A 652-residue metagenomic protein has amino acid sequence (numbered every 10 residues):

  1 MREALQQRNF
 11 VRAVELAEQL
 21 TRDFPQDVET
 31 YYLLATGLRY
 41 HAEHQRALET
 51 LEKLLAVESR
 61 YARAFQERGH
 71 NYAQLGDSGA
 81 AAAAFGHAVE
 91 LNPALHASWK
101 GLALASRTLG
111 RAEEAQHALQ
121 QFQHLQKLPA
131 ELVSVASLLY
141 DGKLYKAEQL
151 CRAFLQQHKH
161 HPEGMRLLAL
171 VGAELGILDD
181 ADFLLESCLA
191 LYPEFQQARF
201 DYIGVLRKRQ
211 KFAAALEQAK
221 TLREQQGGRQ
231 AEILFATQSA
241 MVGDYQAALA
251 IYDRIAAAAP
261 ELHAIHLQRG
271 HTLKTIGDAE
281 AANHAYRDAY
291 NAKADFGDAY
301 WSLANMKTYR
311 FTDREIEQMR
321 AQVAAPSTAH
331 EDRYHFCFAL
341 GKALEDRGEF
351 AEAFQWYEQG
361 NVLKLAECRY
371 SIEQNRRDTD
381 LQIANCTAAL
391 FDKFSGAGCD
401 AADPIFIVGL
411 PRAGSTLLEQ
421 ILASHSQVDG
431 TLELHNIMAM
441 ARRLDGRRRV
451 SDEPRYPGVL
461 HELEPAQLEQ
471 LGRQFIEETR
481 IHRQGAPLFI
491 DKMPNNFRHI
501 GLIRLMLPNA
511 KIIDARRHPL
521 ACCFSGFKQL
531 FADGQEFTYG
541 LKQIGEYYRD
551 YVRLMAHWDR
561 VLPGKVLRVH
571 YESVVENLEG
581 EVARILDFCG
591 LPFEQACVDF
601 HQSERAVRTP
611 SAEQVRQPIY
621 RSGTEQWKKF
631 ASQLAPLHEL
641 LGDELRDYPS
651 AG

Functional and structural regions predicted by a protein language model:
Q6, Y40, Q74, T108 (+7 more regions): Register position in tetratricopeptide repeats
D23, Y40, V57, Q74 (+11 more regions): Structural marker of alpha-solenoid helical repeat scaffolds
E29, R63, A97, P129-A130 (+6 more regions): Start-of-helix register in tetratricopeptide repeats
I276, T431, H435-P465, H482-A635 (+1 more regions): PAPS-dependent sulfotransferase catalytic domain
